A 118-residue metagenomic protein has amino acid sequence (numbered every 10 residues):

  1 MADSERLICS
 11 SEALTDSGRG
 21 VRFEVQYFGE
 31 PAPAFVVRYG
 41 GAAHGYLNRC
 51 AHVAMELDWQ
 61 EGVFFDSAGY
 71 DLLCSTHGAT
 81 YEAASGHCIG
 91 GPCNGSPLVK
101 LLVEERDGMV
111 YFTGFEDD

Functional and structural regions predicted by a protein language model:
M1-S67, E82-A83, P97-D118: N-terminal pre-ligand scaffold of iron-sulfur
C50, C74-H77: Short cysteine clusters
F64-L72, C88-S96: Short cysteine/histidine-rich metal-coordination sites, predominantly Zn2+-binding motifs
Y81-E82, G90: Short beta-strand His + acidic residue motifs that chelate non-heme Fe in jelly-roll/DSBH and cupin folds
